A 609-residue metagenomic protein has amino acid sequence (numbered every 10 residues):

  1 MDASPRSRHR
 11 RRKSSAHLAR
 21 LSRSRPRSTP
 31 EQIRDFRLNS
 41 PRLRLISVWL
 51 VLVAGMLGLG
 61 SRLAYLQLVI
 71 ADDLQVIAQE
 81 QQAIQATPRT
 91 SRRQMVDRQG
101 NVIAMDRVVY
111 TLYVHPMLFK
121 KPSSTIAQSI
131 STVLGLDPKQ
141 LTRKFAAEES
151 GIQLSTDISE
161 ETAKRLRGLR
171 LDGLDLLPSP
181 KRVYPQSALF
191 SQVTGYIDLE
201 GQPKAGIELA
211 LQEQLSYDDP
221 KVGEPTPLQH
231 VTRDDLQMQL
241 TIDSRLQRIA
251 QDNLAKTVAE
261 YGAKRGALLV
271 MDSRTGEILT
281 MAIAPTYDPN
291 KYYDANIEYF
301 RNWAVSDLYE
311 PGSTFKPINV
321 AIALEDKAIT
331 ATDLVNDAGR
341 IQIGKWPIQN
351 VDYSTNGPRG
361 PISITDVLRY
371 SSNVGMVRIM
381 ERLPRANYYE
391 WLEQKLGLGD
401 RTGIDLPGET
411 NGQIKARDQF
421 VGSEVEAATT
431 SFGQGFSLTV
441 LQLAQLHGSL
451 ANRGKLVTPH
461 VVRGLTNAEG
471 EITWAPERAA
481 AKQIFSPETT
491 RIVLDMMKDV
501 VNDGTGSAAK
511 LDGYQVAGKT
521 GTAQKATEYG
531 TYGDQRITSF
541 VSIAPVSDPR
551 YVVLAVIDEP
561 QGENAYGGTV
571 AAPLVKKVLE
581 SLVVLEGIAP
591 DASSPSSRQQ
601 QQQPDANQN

Functional and structural regions predicted by a protein language model:
D2, R8-R20, R37, L43 (+6 more regions): Small/polar-residue-rich segments within soluble enzyme cores
R25, A104, P225-T226, D272-S313 (+2 more regions): Beta-lactam-recognizing serine transpeptidase/beta-lactamase-like catalytic domain environment
R25-A54: Membrane-entry signal-anchor segments at the cytosolic-membrane interface, especially the N-terminal signal anchor
G60-Q85, P227-L228: Aromatic-capped interface at the extracytoplasmic side of an N-terminal signal-anchor transmembrane helix
Q81-A86, Y110-F119, A127-S131, E148-T156 (+10 more regions): Second-shell loop/turn segments in exported
T87-S91, Y261-R265, P459: Short, small/polar residue-rich loop motifs at catalytic or cofactor-binding pockets
T90, D106-T111, H115, Y196-D198 (+1 more regions): Short beta->alpha transition motifs characteristic of CBS
G151, P225-G266: Conserved, well-ordered alpha-helix/loop/beta-strand core segments that scaffold catalytic motifs
